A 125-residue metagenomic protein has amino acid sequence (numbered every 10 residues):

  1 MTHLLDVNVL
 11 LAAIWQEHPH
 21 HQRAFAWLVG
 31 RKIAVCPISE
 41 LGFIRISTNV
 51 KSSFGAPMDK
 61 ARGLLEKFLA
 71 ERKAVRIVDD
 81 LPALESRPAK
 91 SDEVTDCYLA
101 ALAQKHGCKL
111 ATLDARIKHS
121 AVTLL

Functional and structural regions predicted by a protein language model:
M1-V35, V50-G63: Short, well-structured N-terminal submotif of metal-dependent ribonuclease cores
A24-R31, A103, R116-H119: Alpha-helix C-terminal capping segments
I38-S39, R116: Short beta->alpha linker loops
S39-E40, T95: Short, conserved alpha-helical segments within structured domains
L64-F68: Catalytic core of nucleotide-sugar-dependent glycosyltransferases
A70-A115: Active-site neighborhoods of divalent-metal-dependent phosphate/nucleic-acid chemistry enzymes
S120-L125: Active-site regions of enzymes building and remodeling cell-envelope glycoconjugates
